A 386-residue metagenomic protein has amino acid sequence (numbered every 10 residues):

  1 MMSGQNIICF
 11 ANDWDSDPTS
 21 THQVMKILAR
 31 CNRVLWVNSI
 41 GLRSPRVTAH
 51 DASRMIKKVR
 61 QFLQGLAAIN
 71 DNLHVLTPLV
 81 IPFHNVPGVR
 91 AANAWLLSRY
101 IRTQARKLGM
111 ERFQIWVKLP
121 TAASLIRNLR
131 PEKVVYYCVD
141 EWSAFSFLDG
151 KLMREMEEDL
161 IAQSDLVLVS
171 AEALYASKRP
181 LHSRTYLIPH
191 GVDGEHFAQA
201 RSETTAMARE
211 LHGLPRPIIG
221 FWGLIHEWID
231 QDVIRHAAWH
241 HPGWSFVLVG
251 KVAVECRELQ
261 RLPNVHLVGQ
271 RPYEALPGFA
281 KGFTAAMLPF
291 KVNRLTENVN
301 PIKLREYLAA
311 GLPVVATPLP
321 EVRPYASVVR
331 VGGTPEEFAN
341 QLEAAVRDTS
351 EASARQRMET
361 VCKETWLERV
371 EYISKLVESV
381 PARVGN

Functional and structural regions predicted by a protein language model:
R99-R106, D149-V167: Membrane-proximal helix-turn-helix segments that form the acceptor-binding/catalytic region of lipid-linked
L125, S164-L187: A short, active-site helix/loop in glycosyltransferases that binds the activated sugar's phosphate group
A173, I188-A200: Carbohydrate-associated surface elements
L211-I229, I234-R235, F246-V249, C362: Conserved donor-binding/catalytic core segment of Leloir-type glycosyltransferases
E255-A280: Nucleotide-activated donor-binding/catalytic signature segment of Leloir-type glycosyltransferases, i.e., the conserved
A280-N298, L312-P313: Acidic donor-binding loop of glycosyltransferase active sites
R323-A344: Change "using UDP/GDP/dTDP sugars" to "using nucleotide sugars
S350-V380: A charged, aromatic-enriched C-terminal amphipathic alpha-helix characteristic of glycosyltransferases across folds
